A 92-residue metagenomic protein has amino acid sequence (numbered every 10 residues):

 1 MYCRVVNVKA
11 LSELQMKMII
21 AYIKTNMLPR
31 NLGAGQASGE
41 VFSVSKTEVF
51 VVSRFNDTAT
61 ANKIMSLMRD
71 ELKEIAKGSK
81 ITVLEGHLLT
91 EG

Functional and structural regions predicted by a protein language model:
M1-F50, F55-D70, K77-G92: Short S/T/G/P-rich N-terminal loop/turn motif that feeds into the first structured element of a domain
